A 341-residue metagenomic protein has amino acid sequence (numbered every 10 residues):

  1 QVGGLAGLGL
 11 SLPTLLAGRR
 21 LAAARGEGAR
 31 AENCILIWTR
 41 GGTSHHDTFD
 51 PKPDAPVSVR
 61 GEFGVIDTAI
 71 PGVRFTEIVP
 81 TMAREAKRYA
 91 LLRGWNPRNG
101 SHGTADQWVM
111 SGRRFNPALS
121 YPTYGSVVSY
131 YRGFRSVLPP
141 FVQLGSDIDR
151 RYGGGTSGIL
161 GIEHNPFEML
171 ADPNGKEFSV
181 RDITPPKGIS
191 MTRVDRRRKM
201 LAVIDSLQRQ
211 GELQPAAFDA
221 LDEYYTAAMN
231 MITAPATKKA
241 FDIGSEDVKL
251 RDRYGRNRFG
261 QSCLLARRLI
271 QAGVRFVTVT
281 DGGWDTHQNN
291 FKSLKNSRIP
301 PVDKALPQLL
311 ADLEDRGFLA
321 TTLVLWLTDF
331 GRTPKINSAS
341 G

Functional and structural regions predicted by a protein language model:
Q1-G341: Ligand-binding pockets and gating/stacking loops
